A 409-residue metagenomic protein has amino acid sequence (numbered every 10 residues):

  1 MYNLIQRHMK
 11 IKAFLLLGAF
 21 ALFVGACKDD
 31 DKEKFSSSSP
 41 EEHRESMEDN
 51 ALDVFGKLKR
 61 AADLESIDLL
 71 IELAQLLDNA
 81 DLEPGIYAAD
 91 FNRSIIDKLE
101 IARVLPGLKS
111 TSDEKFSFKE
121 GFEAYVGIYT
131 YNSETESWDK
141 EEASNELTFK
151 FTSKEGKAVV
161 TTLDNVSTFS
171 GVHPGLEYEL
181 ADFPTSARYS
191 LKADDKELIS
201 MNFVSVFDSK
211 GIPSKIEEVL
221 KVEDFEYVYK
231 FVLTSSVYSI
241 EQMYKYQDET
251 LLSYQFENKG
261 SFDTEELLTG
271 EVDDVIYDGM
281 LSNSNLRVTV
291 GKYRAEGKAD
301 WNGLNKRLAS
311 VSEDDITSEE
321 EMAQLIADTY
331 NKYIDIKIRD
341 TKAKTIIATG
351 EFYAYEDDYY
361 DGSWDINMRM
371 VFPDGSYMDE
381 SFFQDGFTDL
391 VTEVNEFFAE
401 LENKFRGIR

Functional and structural regions predicted by a protein language model:
M1-K10: N-terminal secretory signal peptides that target proteins for export/translocation
Y2, G18-F20: Short, linear, compositionally biased motifs with a strong N-terminal bias
L4, K28-T148, G375-R409: Acidic/polar, low-complexity intrinsically disordered N-terminal segments immediately downstream of a Sec signal
K10-L17: Sec-dependent signal peptide recognition, specifically the positively charged N-region followed immediately by
F23-A26: C-terminal motif of bacterial Sec signal peptides marking the signal peptidase cleavage site
S37, E41, E45-D68, A74 (+1 more regions): Hydrophilic extracytoplasmic domains
I96-Q247: Long, acidic/polar, low-complexity amphipathic helices and coiled-coil-like
L176-L325: Acidic, serine/threonine- and glycine-rich low-complexity intrinsically disordered segments that serve as flexible
